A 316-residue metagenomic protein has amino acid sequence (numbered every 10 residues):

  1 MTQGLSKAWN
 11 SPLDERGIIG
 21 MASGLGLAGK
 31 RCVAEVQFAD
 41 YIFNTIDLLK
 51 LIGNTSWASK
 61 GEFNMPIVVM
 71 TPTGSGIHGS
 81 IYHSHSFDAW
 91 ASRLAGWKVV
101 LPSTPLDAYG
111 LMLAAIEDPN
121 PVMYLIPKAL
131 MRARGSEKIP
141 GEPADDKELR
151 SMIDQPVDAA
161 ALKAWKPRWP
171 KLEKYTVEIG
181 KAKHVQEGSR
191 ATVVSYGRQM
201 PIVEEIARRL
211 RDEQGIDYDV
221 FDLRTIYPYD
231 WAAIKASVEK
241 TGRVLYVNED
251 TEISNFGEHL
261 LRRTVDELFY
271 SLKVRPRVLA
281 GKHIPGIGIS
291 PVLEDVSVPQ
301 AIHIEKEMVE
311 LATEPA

Functional and structural regions predicted by a protein language model:
M1-E137, E142-A144, D295: Thiamine diphosphate
M1-Q3, F63-M70, H78, K128 (+1 more regions): Thiamine diphosphate
